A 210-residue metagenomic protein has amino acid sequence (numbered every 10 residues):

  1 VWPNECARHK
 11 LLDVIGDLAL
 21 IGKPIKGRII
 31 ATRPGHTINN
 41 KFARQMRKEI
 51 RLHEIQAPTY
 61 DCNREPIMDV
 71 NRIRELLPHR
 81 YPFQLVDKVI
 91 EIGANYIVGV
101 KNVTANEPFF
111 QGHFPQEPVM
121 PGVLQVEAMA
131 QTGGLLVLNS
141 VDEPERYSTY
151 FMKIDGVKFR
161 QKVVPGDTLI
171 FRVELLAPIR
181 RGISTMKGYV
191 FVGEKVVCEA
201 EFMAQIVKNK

Functional and structural regions predicted by a protein language model:
V1-E65, R80: Terminal domain-initiation and capping elements
W2-I21, D155-A177: An exposure/low-complexity boundary signal
R8-I21, V89, N95, V119-P144: Active-site helix/loop of acyl-thioester processing domains in fatty-acid/polyketide metabolism, spanning hotdog-fold
P24-A31, Q56-I67, G133-I170, V197 (+1 more regions): Hydrophobic beta-strand-centered segment that forms part of the acyl-chain substrate-binding groove
G27, G99, F171-R172, M186-G188 (+1 more regions): Hydrophobic residues positioned within well-ordered beta-strands of beta-sheet architectures
T32-P34, E174-P178, Y189: Short, loop-centered acidic/histidine patches that primarily coordinate divalent metals
H53-V119, R146-S148, V163-V164, L176-R180 (+3 more regions): Non-catalytic linker/capping segments at the edges of enzyme domains
L85-K88, K153, K158, R172-E174 (+2 more regions): Residues located in well-ordered beta-strands
